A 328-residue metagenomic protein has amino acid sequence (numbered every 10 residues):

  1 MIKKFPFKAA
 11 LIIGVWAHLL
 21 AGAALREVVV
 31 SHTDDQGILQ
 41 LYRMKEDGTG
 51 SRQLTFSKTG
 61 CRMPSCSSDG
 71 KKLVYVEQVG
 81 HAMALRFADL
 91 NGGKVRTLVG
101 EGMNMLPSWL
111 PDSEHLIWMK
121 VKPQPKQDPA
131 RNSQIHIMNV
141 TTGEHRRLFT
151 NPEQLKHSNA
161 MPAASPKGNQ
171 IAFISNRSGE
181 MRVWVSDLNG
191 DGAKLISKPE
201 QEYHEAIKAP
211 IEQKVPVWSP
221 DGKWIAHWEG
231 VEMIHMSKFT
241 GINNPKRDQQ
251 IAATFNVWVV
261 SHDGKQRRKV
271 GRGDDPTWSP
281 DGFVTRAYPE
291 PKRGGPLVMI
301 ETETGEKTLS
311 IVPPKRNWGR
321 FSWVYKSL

Functional and structural regions predicted by a protein language model:
M1-A10: Bacterial N-terminal signal peptides that target proteins for export
A9-H18: Bacterial N-terminal signal peptides
A21-L328: Sequence signature of WD/YWTD-type beta-propeller architectures
